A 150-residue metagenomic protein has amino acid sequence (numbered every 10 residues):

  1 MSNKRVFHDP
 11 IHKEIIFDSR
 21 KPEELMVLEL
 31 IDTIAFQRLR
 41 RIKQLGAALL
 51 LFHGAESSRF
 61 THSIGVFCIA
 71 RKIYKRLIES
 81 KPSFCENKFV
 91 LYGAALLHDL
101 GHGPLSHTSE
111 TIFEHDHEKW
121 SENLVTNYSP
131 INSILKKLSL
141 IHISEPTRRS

Functional and structural regions predicted by a protein language model:
M1-R41: Non-catalytic interface/linker regions that flank or bridge core catalytic/transmembrane domains
L45, L51-V90: Alpha-helical phosphate/pyrophosphate-handling elements in metalloenzyme active cores
I64-K72, P104, K119-L124: Short amphipathic alpha-helical face segments that pack within enzyme cores and frequently flank/anchor catalytic
I73-L77, P104, V125-S133: A generic secondary-structure signal for well-formed alpha-helical elements
F89-L97: Short alpha-helix carrying the canonical HExxH Zn2+-binding catalytic motif
L100-D116: Catalytic Zn2+-binding segment of zinc metalloproteases
D116-S139: Post-HExxH zinc-binding segment in Zn-dependent metallohydrolases
I141-S150: Single conserved hydrophobic/aromatic residue that forms the stacking wall/gate of nucleotide- or nucleobase-binding
